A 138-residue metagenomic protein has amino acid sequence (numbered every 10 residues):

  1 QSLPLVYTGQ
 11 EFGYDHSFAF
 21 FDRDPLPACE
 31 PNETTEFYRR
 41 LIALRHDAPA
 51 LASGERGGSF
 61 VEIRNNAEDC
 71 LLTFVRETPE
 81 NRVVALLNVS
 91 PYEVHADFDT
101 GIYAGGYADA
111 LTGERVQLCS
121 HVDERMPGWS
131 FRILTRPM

Functional and structural regions predicted by a protein language model:
Q1-M138: Carbohydrate-interacting/catalytic domains
